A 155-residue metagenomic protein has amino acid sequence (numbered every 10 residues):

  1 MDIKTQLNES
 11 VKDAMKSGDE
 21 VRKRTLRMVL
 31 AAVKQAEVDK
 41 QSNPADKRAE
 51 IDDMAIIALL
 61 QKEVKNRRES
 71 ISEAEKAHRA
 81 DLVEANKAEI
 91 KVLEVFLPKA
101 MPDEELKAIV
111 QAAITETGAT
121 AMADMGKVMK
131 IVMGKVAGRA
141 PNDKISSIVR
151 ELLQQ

Functional and structural regions predicted by a protein language model:
M1-Q155: Charged, compositionally biased, marginally structured helical/coil segments
